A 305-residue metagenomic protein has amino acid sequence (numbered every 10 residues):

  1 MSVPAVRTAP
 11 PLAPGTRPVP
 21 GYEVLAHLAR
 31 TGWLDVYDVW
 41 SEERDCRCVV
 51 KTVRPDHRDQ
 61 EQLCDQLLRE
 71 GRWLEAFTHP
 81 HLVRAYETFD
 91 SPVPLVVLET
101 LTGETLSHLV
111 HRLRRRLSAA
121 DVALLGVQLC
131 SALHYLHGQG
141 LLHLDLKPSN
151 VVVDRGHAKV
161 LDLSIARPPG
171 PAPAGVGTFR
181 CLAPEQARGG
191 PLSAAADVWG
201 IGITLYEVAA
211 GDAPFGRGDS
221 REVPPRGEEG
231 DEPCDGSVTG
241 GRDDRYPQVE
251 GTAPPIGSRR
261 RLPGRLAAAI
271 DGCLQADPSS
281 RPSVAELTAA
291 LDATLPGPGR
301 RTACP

Functional and structural regions predicted by a protein language model:
K51-D56: Conserved beta3-strand ATP-binding lysine motif
H57-A76: AlphaC helix of the eukaryotic protein kinase fold
R84-P94: Short beta-strand micro-motifs within the conserved protein kinase catalytic domain, predominantly in the N-lobe
L106-L117: AlphaC helix of the protein kinase catalytic domain
L125-G126: Activation segment signature within eukaryotic-like protein kinase domains
L129-L141: Protein kinase catalytic-loop region centered on the HRD/HxD motif
D197: Conserved catalytic-loop aspartate of Hanks-type protein kinases
